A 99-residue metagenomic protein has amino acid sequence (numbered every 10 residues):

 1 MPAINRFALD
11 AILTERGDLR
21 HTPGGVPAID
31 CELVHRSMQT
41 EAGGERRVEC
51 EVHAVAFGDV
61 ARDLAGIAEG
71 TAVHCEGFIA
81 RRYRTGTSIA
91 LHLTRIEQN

Functional and structural regions predicted by a protein language model:
M1-N99: Single-stranded nucleic acid-binding surfaces, predominantly the OB-fold ssDNA-binding core
